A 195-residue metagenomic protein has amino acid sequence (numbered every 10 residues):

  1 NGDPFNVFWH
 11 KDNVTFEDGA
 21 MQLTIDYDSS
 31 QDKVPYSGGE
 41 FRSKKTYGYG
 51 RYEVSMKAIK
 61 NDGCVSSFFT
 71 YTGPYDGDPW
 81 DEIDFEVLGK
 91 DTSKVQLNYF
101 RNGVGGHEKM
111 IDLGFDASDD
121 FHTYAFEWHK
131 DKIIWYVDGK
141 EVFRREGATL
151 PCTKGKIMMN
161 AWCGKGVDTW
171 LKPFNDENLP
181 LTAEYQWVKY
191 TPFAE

Functional and structural regions predicted by a protein language model:
N1-E195: GH16 jelly-roll
